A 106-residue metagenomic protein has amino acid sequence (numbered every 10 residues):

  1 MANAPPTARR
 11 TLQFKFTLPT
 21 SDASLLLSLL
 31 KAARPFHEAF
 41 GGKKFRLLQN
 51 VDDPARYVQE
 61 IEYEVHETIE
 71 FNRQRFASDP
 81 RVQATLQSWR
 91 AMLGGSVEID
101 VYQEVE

Functional and structural regions predicted by a protein language model:
M1-P5, R46-Q49: Short beta-strand/turn micro-motifs at beta-sheet edges
A2-N3, L25, D52, D79-P80: Long, contiguous binding/interaction regions
P5, A32-K44, E62-E98: An amphipathic, aromatic/His-enriched active-site/gating alpha helix that lines ligand/cofactor pockets
R10-T17, R46-F76: Short, well-ordered beta-strand segments in beta-rich or mixed alpha/beta enzyme and ligand-binding folds
T11-Q13, S96-I99: Short hydrophobic/aromatic beta-strand or adjacent loop that forms the aromatic wall/cage of a ligand/substrate-binding
T17-S28: Short, surface-exposed ligand-recognition loops at beta-strand->loop->(often short) alpha-helix junctions that present
P19-S21, H66, E104: Generic structural motif
D100-E106: Short, low-order "capping/linker" segments at domain edges
